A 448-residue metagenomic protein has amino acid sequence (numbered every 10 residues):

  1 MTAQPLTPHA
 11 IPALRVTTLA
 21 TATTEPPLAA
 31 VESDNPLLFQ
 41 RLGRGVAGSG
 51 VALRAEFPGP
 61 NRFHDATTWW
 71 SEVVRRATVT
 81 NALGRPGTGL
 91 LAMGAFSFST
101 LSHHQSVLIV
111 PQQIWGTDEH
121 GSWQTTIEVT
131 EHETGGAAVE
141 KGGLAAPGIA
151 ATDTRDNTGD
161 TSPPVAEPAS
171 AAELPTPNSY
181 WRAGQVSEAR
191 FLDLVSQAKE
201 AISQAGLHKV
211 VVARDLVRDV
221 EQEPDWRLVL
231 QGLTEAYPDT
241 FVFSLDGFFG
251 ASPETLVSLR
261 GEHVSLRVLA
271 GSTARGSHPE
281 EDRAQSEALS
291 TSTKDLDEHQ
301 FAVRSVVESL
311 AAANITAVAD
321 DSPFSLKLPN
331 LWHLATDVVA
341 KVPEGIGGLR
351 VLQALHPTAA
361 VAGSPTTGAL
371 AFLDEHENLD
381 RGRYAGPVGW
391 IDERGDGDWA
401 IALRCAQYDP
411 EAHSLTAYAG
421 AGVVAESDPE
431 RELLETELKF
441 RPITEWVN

Functional and structural regions predicted by a protein language model:
M1-A66, T134-S196, E200, D215-D219 (+2 more regions): Contiguous alpha-helical scaffold segments within structured protein domains that host functional hotspots
N35-L37, A92-F96, F241-D246, R381-G389: A short glycine-rich, hydrophobically flanked beta-strand micro-motif that places a catalytic Asp/Glu for divalent metal
S49-A55, H103-Q113, R214-D297, F301 (+2 more regions): An anion-binding catalytic pocket shared by soluble metabolic enzymes
S49-V110: Glycine-rich, N-terminal phosphate-binding loop and its surrounding beta-alpha-beta segment
G94, W115, A205, V257 (+4 more regions): A residue-level signal for conserved active-site and pocket-lining positions in enzyme catalytic cores
L108-E133, A138-E140: A contiguous, mid-domain pocket- or channel-lining segment that forms the substrate-recognition surface
H208-A213, F243-G247, S322, L349-R350 (+2 more regions): Short coil/turn segments at secondary-structure boundaries
G345-N448: Conserved hydrophobic core element of enzyme catalytic domains
